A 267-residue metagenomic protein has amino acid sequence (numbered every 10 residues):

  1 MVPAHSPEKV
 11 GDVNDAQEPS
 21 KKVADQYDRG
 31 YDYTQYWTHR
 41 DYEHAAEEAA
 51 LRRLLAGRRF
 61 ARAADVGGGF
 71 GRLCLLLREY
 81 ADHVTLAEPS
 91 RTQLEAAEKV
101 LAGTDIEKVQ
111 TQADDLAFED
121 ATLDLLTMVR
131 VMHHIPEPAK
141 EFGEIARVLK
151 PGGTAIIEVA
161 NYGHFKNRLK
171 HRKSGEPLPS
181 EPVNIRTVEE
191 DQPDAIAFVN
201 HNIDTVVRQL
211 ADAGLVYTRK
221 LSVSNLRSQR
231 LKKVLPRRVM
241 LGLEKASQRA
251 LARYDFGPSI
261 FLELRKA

Functional and structural regions predicted by a protein language model:
V2-R58, R72, L76, Q93 (+1 more regions): Conserved class I S-adenosyl-L-methionine
A64, F70-D115: Class I SAM-dependent methyltransferase SAM/SAH-binding core
T127: A conserved beta-strand element that flanks and buttresses the S-adenosyl-L-methionine
R130-H134: Short catalytic micro-motifs in class I SAM-dependent methyltransferases
A139-T154: A short glycine-rich, Lys/Arg-flanked "PGG" loop and its adjoining helix->strand segment in the class I
I156-V183: Conserved class I S-adenosyl-L-methionine
K170-P177, D204-R208, T218-A267: A C-terminal cap/extension of S-adenosyl-L-methionine-dependent methyltransferases that defines the acceptor-substrate
E189-T205: Acceptor-substrate binding/catalytic loop of class I
